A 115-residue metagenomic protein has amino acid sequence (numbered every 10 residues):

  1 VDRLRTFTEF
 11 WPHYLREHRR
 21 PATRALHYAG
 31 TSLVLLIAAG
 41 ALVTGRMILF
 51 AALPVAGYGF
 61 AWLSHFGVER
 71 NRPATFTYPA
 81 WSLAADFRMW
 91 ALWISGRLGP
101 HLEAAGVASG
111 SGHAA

Functional and structural regions predicted by a protein language model:
V1-Y14, R70-A115: Membrane-proximal soluble regions of multi-pass membrane proteins
F7-A29: Membrane interfacial helix-start motif at the N-side
A25, F50-V55: Hydrophobic alpha-helical transmembrane segments
L26-G40: Core segments of transmembrane alpha-helices that mediate helix-helix packing or line hydrophobic substrate/ligand
A38-A41, H65, W93: Structural signal for membrane-spanning alpha-helices in multi-pass inner-membrane proteins, emphasizing helix cores
A39-F50, L102: Helix-coil boundary and interhelical linker segments in multi-pass alpha-helical membrane proteins
V55-N71: Transmembrane alpha-helical segments that form the membrane-embedded catalytic/substrate-channel core of multi-pass
